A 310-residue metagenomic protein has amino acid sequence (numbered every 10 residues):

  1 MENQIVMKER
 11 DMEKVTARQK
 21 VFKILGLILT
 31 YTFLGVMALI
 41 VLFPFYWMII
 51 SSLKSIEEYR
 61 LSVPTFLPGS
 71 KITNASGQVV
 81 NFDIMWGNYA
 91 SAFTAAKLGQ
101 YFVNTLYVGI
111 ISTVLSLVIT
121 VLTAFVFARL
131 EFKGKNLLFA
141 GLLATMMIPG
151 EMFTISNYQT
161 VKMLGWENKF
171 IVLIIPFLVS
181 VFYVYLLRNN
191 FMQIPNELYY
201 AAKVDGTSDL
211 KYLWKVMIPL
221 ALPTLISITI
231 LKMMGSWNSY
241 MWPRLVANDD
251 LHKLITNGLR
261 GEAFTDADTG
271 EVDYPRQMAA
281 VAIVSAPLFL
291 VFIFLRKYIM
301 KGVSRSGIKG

Functional and structural regions predicted by a protein language model:
M1-E2: Short, non-transmembrane cytosolic segments of multipass membrane proteins
I5-K8, R18-G310: A structural signal for multi-pass alpha-helical bundles of membrane permease subunits that mediate small-molecule
